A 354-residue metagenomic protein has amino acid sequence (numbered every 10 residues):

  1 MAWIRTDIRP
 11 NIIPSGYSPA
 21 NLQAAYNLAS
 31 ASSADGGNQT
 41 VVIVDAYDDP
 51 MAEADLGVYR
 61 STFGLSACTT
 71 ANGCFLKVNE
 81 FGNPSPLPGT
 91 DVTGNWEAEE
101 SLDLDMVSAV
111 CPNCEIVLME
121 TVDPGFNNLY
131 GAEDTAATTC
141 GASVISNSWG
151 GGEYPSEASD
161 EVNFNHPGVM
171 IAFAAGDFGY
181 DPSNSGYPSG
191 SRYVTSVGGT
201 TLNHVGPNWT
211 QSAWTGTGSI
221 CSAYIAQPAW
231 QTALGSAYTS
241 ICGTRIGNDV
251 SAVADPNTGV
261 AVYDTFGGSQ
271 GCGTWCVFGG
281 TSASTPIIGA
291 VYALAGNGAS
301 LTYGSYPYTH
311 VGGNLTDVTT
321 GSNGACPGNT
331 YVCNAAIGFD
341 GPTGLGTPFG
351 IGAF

Functional and structural regions predicted by a protein language model:
M1-G199, S222-G279, T285, G296-Y303 (+3 more regions): Substrate-binding/charge-relay-adjacent region of secreted/lumenal peptidase catalytic domains
F126, N203-T210: Short acidic, Gly/Pro-enriched loop/turn segments at secondary-structure junctions
P207-C221: Phosphate/diphosphate-binding glycine-rich loops and adjacent basic-rich segments that engage nucleotide
G289-L345: An often Trp-containing, charged/polar helix-loop segment at the C-terminal end of enzyme catalytic cores
